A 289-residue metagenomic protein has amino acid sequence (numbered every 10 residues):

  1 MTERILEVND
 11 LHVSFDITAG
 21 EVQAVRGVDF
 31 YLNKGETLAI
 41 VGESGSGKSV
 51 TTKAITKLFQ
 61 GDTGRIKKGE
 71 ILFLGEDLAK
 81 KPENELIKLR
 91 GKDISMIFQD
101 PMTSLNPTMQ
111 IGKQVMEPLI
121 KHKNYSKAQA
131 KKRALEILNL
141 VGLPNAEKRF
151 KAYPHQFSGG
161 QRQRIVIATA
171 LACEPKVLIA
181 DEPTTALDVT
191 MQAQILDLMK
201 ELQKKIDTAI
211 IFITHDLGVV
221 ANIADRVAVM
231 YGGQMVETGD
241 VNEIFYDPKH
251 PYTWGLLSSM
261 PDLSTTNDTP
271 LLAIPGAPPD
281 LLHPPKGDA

Functional and structural regions predicted by a protein language model:
E3-R4, P144-E147, D240-A289: Short catalytic/signature loops enriched in Gly
R65-D77: Conserved ABC transporter NBD signature motif
L74-D77, Q129-K148: Conserved ABC ATPase "signature" region
A172-K176: A short, proline-enriched helix->beta-strand linker immediately N-terminal to the Walker B motif in ABC-type P-loop
V220-N222: A short, surface-exposed alpha-helical micro-motif characterized by mixed small hydrophobic and charged/polar residues
